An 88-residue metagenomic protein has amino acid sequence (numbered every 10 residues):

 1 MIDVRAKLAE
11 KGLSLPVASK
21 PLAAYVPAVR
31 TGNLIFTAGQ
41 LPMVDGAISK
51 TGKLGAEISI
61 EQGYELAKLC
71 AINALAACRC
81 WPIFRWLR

Functional and structural regions predicted by a protein language model:
M1-R88: Short, polar/acidic, helix-capping and beta-turn segments at strand->helix junctions that line the mouths
